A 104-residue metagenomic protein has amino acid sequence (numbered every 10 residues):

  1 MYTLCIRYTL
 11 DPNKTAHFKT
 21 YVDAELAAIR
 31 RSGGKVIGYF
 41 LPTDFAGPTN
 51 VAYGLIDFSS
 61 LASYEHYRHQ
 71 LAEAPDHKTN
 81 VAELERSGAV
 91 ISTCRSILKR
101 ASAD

Functional and structural regions predicted by a protein language model:
M1-T3, G47-V51, I91: Short, solvent-exposed coil/turn segments
T3-R7, F18, I29, A52-I56: Short, structured motif recognition centered on aromatic/hydrophobic residues
T9-D11, D57-S59, L98: Solvent-exposed residues in well-ordered beta-strands and their adjoining turns, especially edge/terminal strands
L10-T20: Short, surface-exposed ligand-recognition loops at beta-strand->loop->(often short) alpha-helix junctions that present
T15-H17, S63-E65, D104: Intrinsically disordered, low-complexity acidic/polar segments
T20-G38, D57-R95: An amphipathic, aromatic/His-enriched active-site/gating alpha helix that lines ligand/cofactor pockets
P42-P48, E85-G88: A short beta-turn/loop motif at secondary-structure boundaries
K99-A103: Specificity-determining recognition surfaces
